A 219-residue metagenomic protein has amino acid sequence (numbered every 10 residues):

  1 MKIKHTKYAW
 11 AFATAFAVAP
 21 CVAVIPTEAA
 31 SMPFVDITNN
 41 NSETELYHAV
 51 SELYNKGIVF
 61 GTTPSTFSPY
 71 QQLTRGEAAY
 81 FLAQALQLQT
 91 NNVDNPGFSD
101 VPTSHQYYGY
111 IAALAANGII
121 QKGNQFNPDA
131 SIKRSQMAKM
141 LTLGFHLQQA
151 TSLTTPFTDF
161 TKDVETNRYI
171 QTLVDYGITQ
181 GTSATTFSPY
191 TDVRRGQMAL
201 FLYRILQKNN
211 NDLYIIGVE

Functional and structural regions predicted by a protein language model:
K2-E45, F60-G76, L82-Y108, A116-S135 (+3 more regions): Feature responds to low-complexity, polar/acidic, surface-exposed segments characteristic of secreted/exported proteins
V50-L53, A78-L82, I111-L114, L141 (+1 more regions): A short amphipathic alpha-helical interaction element
